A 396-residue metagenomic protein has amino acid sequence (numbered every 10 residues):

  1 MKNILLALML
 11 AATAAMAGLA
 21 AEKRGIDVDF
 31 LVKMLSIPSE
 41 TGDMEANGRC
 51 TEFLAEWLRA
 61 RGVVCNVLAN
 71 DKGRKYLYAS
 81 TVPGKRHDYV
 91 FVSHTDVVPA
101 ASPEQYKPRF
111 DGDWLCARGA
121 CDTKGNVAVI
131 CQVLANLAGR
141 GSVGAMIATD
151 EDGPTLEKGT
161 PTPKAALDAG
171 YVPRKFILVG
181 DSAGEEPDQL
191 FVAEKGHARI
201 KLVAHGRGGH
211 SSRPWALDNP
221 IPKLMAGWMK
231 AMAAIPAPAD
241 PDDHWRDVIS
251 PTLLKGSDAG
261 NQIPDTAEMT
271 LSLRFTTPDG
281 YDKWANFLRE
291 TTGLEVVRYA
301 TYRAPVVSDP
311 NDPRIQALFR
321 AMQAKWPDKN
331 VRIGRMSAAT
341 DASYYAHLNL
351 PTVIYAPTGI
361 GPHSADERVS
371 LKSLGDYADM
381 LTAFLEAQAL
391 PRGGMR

Functional and structural regions predicted by a protein language model:
M1-I4: Positively charged n-region of N-terminal signal peptides that target proteins for export
A7-A15: Bacterial N-terminal signal peptides
L19-A120, N136-G141: Acidic/His- and Gly-rich active-site-bordering loop/insert found across diverse amide/peptide-bond hydrolases
A20-E22, D29, S39, R49 (+4 more regions): Metal-dependent amide/peptide-bond hydrolase catalytic core, centered on the "pita-bread" metallohydrolase fold
D96-D111, L178, A193-V203, V353: Acidic-glycine-rich active-site phosphate/pyrophosphate-binding loop
D111, V133-M146, A234-P241, Q388-G393: Phosphate-handling active-site elements
W114-V129, H210: Glycine/serine-rich anion-binding loops at beta->alpha junctions that coordinate negatively charged ligand groups
T123-K195: Acidic/histidine-rich catalytic neighborhood of metal-dependent amide-processing enzymes
